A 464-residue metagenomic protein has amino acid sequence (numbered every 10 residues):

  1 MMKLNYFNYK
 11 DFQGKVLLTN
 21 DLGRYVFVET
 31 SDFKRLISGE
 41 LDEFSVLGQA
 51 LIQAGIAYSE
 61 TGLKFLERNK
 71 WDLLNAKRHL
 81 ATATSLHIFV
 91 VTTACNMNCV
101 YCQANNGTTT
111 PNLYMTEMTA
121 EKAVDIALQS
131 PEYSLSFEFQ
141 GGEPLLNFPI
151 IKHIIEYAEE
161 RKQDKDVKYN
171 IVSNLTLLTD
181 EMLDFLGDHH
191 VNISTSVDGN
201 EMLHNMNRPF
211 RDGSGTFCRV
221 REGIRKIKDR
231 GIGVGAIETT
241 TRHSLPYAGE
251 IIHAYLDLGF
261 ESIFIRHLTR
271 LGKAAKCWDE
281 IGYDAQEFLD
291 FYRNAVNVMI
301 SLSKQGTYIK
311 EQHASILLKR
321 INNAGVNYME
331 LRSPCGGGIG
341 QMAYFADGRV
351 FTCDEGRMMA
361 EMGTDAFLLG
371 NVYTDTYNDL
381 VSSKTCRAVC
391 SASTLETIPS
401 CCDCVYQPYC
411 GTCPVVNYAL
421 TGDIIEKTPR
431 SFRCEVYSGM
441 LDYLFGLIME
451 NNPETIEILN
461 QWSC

Functional and structural regions predicted by a protein language model:
K3-F27, V46-I88: N-terminal [4Fe-4S]-dependent radical SAM core
F12, C335-I339: Short, small/polar residue-rich loop motifs at catalytic or cofactor-binding pockets
A81-M118: Canonical Radical SAM [4Fe-4S] cluster-binding loop centered on the CxxxCxxC motif and its immediate flanking residues
A94-A104, T352-E355, I398-V416, V436: Local cysteine-cluster metal-coordination motifs and their immediate loop/turn environment, predominantly Fe-S cluster
A120-Q140, N147-R270, A274-D284: Radical SAM/AdoMet-radical enzyme domain recognition
V124-G142, T428-C464: Short Fe-S-cluster ligation motifs
G249-L331: Long, K/E/R/D-enriched contiguous segments that form extended
Q286-N322, E355-C402: C-terminal accessory region of radical SAM enzymes
